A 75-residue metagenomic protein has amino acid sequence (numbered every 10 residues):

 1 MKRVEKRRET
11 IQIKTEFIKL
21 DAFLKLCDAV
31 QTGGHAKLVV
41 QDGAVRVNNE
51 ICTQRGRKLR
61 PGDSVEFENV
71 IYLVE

Functional and structural regions predicted by a protein language model:
M1-C27, I51-E75: Ferredoxin-like alpha/beta domains used as RNA- or RNAP-binding modules
V30, V39-V40, L59: Short, well-ordered loop/turn sites that connect or cap secondary structure elements
G33: C2H2-type zinc-finger recognition helix
D42-E50: Short, structured beta-strand/loop micro-motifs enriched in basic residues and often containing a Trp
